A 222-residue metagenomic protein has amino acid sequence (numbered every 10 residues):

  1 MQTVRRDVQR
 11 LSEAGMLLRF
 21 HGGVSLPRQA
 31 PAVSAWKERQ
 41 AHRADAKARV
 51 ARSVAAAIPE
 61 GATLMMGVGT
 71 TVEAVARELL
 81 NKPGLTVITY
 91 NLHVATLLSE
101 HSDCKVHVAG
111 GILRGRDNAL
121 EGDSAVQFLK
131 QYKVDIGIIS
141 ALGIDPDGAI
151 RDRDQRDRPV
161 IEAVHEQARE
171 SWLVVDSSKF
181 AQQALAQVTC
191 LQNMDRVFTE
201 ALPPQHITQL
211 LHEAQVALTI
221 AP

Functional and structural regions predicted by a protein language model:
M1-V68, A76-K82, V87-I88, L92 (+1 more regions): HTH-adjacent hinge/linker in prokaryotic transcriptional regulators
Q2, S12-E13, R19, A46 (+1 more regions): Conserved phosphate- and dinucleotide-binding cores of soluble alpha/beta proteins, encompassing both enzyme active
A30, A74-A76, N118, I150: Residue-level recognition of conserved structural "scaffold" positions that shape functional pockets and channels
T71: Hydrophobic/small residue at the entry helix of a nucleotide-binding pocket
